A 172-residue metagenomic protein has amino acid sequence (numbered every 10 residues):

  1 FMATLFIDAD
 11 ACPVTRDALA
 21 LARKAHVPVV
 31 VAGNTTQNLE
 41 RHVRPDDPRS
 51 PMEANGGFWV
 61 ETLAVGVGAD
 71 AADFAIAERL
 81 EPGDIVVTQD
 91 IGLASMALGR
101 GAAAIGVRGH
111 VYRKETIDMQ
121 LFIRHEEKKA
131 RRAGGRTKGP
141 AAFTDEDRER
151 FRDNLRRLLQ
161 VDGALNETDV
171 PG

Functional and structural regions predicted by a protein language model:
A3-G172: Nuclease catalytic cores that cleave nucleic-acid phosphodiester bonds, predominantly acidic two-metal-ion
